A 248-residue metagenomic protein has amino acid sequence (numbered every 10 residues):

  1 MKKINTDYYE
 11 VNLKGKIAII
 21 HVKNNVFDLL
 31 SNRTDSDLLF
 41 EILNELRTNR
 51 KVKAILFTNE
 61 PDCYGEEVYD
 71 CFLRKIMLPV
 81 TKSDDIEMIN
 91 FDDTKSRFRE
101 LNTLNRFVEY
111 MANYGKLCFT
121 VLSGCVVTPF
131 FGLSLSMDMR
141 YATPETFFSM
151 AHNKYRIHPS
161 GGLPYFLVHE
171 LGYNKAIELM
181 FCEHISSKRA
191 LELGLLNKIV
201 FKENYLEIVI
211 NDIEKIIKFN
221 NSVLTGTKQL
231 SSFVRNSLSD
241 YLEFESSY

Functional and structural regions predicted by a protein language model:
M1-E60: Conserved CoA-thioester-binding segment of acyl-CoA-metabolizing enzymes
K2-I19, M180-K218, V223-S237, Y241 (+1 more regions): Amphipathic alpha-helical segments at domain termini/boundaries
L30, N59-T103: Glycine- (often His-adjacent) and acidic-residue-rich active-site loop that binds/positions the CoA thioester
T34, L38, T103, I208: Charged catalytic carboxylate motif
L39, F57, L133-S134, A190 (+1 more regions): Hydrophobic alpha-helical segments that mediate membrane insertion or helix-helix packing
I42-E45, T103-G115: Catalytic-core regions built around general acid/base machinery
F57-N59, R97-E100, V108, T120-S123: Short beta-strand elements of ligand-binding domains
E109-N220: Crotonase-fold acyl-CoA enzyme core
